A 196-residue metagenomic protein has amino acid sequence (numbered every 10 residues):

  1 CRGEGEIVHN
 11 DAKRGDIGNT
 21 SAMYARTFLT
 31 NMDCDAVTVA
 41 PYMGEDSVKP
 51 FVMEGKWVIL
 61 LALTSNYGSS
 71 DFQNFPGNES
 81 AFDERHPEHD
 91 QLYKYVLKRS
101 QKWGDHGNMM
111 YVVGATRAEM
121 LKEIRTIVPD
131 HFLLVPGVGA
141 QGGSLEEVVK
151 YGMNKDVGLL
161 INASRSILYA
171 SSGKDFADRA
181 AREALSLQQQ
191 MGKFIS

Functional and structural regions predicted by a protein language model:
C1-H9: Alpha-helix-loop-beta-strand connector modules within alpha/beta enzyme cores
A12, D16-V112, D130: Conserved anion-binding
S21, G44, H89, Y93 (+4 more regions): Generic structural signal for well-ordered, non-membrane alpha-helical segments in soluble metabolic enzymes
A25, V48, L97, L121 (+2 more regions): Generic structural signal for well-ordered alpha-helices, preferentially at hydrophobic/aromatic core positions
D46-V48, Y67-F72, E119-E123, G142-S144 (+1 more regions): Short acidic/glycine-rich loop or secondary-structure boundary segments that cap or lie
A115-N162, S166: A C-terminal functional module that forms or caps the active site or interfaces directly with catalytic machinery
E147-G158, Y169-S196: C-terminal helical cap(s) of enzyme catalytic domains, especially alpha/beta-barrels
